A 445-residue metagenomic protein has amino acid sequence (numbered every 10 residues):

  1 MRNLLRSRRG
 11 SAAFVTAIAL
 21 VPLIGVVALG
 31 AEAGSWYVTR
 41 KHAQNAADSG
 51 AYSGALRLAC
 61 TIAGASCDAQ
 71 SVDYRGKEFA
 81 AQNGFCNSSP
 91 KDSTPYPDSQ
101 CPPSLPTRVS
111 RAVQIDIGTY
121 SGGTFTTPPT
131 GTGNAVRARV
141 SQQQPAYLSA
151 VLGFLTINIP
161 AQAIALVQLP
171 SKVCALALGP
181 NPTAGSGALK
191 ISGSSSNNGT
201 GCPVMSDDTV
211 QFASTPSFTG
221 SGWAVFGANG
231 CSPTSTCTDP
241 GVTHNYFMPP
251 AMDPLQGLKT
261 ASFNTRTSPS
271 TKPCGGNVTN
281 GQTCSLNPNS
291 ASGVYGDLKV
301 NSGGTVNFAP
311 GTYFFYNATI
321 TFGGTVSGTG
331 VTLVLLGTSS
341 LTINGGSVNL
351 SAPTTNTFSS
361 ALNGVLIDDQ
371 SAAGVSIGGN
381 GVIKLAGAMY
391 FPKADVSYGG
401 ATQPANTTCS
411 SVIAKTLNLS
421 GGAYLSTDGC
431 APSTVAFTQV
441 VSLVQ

Functional and structural regions predicted by a protein language model:
M1-A80, S206, F315: Alpha-helical assembly-interface signal, strongest on the long, hydrophobic N-terminal helix that forms
Y37-V38, Y52-Q144, V444: Short amphipathic secondary-structure patches
T61, S66-D68, F85-S89, T94 (+9 more regions): Sequence contexts marking disulfide-bonded cysteines in secreted/extracellular proteins
C101, K172-S194, Y246-P310, F314: N-terminal domain-start segments of secreted/luminal proteins
N134-A135, Q142-R266, D369-A423: Short, ordered "entry" segments at domain starts
L189, N197-G199, V210-Q211, P216-F218 (+17 more regions): Solenoid scaffold repeats with emphasis on beta-solenoid/beta-helix
A251, L255-F263, V331-T338, G346-D369: Acidic/polar low-complexity surface segments
C409-Q445: Short linear sequence signals and composition-biased patches located at protein termini or domain-edge surfaces
